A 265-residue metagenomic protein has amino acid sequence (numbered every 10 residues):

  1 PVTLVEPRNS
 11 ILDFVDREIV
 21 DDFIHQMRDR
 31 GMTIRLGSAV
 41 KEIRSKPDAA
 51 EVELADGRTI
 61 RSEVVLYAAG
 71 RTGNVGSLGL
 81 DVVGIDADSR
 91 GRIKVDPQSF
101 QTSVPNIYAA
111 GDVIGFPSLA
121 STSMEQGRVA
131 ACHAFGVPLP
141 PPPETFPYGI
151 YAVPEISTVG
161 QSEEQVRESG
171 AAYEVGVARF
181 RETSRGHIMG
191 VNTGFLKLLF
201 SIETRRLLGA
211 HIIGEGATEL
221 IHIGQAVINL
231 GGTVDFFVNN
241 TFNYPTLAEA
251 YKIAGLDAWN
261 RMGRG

Functional and structural regions predicted by a protein language model:
P1-E51, D56, P117-M124, C132-Q165: Rossmann-like dinucleotide-binding cores of NAD(P)H-dependent redox enzymes
R17, K46, V65, Y108 (+2 more regions): Residue-level structural signal for beta-strand termini and adjacent loop
T33-R35, Y108, E174-G176: General small-molecule cofactor/ligand-binding pocket signal
L36-S38, R44, S89, P97 (+1 more regions): Short loop/edge segments at beta-strand edges and connector loops that shape dinucleotide/nucleotide cofactor-binding
T59-F135: FAD-site-proximal beta/loop scaffold in flavoenzymes
D86-S89, V137-P147, A171-G176: A short alpha-helix-loop-beta-strand transition element characteristic of N-terminal alpha/beta dinucleotide-binding
F135, Y151-S162, R167-G265: Flexible, glycine-rich terminal cap/loop adjacent to redox cofactors in electron-transfer oxidoreductases
